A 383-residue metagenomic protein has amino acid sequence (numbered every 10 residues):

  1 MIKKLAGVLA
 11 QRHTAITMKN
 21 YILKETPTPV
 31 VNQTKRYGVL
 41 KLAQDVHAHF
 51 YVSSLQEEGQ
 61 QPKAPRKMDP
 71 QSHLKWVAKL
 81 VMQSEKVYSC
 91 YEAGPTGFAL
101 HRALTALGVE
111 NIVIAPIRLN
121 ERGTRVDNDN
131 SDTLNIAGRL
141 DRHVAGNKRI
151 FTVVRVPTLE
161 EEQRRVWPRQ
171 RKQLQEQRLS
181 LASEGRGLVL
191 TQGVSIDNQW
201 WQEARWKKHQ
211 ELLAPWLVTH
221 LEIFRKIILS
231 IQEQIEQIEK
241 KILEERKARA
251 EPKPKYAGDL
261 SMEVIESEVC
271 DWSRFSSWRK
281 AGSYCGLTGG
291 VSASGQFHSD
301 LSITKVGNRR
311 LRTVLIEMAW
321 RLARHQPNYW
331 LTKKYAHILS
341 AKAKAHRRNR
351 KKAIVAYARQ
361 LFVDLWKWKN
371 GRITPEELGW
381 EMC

Functional and structural regions predicted by a protein language model:
P29-Q56, I136: Gly/Thr-rich phosphate-binding beta-strand-loop-beta motif of the actin/hexokinase/Hsp70
E57-V87: Nucleic-acid-processing active sites and adjacent nucleic-acid-binding tracks, predominantly divalent metal-dependent
I112-F151, K207, F297-K305: Short alpha-helix plus adjacent loop in nuclease-associated cores
G138-V166, A204-P215: A short, charged helix-loop
P168-P252: Glycine-rich, often acidic, oxyanion-interacting loops/wings at catalytic, nucleic-acid, or phospho-protein interfaces
P252, D259, V264-H346, R350: Phosphate-backbone recognition surface of nucleic-acid-processing proteins
Q296, Y335-C383: Low-complexity, acidic/Ser/Thr- and charged residue-rich accessory regions of DNA metabolism proteins
